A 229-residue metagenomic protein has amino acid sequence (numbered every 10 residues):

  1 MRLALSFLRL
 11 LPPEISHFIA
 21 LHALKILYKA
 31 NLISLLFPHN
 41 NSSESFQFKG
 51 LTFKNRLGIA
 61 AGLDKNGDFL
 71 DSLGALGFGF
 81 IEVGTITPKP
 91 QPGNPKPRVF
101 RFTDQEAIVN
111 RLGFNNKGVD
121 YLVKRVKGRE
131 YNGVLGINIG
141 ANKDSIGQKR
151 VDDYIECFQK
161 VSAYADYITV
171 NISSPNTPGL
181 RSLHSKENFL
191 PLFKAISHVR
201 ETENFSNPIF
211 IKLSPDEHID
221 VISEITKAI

Functional and structural regions predicted by a protein language model:
M1-I229: Flavin-dependent oxidoreductase catalytic cores
